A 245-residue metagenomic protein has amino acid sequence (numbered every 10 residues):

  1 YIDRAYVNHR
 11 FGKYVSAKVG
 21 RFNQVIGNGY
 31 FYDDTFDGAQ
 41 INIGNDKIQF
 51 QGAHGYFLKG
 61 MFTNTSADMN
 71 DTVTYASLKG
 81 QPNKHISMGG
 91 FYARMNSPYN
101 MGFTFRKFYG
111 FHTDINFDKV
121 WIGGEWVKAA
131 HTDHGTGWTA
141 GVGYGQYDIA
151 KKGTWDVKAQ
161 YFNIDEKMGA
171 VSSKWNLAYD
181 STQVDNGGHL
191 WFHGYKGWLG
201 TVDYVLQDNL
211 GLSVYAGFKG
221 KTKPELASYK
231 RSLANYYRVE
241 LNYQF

Functional and structural regions predicted by a protein language model:
Y1-T63, N70-G89, W138-V171: Outer membrane beta-barrel
A53-G55, F91-A93, A216-F218: Acidic carboxylate-rich catalytic motifs and surrounding loops in phosphoryl-/glycosyl-chemistry enzymes
F57-K59, M95, A129-H131: Short acidic, S/G/P-rich loop/turn micro-motifs used as interaction or catalytic elements
N64-D68, L226-Y229: Short, flexible/disordered intra-domain loops and linkers
H85, N100-F245: Outer-membrane beta-barrel pore domains
G90-M95, G102-F105: A conserved mid-domain beta-alpha-beta active-site/ligand-binding segment of alpha/beta enzyme cores
